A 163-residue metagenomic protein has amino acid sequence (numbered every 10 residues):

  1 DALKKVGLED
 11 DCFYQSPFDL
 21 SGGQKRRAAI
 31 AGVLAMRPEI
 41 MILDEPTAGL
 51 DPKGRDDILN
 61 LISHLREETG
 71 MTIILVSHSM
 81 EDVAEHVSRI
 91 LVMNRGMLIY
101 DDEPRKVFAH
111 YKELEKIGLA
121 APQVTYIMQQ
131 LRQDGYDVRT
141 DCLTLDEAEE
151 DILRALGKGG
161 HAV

Functional and structural regions predicted by a protein language model:
D1-D11: Conserved ABC ATPase "signature" region
S16-L20, Q24: Conserved ABC ATPase signature
I30: Hydrophobic anchor residue at the start of the ABC signature
R37: Conserved catalytic motifs of ABC-family nucleotide-binding domains
M41-D44: Catalytic Walker B motif of ABC-type/P-loop ATPase nucleotide-binding domains
V83-E85: A short, surface-exposed alpha-helical micro-motif characterized by mixed small hydrophobic and charged/polar residues
R95-G96: Conserved ABC ATPase "signature" C-loop
